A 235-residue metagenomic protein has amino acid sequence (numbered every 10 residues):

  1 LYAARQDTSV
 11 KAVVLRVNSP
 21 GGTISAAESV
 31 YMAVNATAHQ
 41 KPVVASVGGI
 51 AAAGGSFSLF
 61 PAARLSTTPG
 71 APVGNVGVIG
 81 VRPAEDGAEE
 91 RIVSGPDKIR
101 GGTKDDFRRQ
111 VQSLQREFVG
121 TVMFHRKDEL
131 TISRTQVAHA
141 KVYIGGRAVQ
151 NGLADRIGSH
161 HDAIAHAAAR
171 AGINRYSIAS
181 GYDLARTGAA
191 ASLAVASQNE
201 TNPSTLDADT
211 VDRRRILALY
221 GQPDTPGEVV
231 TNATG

Functional and structural regions predicted by a protein language model:
L1-K41, S56-F57, P61-D128, Y182-G235: Small-residue-centered hinge/linker elements
V13-V14, I157-G158, S177: A generic structural-conservation signal
G22, A51, D155: Glycine-/small-residue-rich active-site loops that bind phosphorylated ligands and cofactors
S46-A52, V137-A140: Glycine-rich beta-to-alpha transition loops that act as phosphate-gripper elements at the mouths of alpha/beta enzyme
A51, V73-G74, A163-I164: Positions that flank functional sites
G54-G55, G145: Short, glycine/polar-rich helix-capping loops at beta-to-alpha or helix-loop-helix junctions that flank or form
R109, L114-A168: Flexible, glycine-rich surface segments
H161, A165-A191: C-terminal intrinsically disordered, low-complexity extensions immediately downstream of enzyme catalytic cores
